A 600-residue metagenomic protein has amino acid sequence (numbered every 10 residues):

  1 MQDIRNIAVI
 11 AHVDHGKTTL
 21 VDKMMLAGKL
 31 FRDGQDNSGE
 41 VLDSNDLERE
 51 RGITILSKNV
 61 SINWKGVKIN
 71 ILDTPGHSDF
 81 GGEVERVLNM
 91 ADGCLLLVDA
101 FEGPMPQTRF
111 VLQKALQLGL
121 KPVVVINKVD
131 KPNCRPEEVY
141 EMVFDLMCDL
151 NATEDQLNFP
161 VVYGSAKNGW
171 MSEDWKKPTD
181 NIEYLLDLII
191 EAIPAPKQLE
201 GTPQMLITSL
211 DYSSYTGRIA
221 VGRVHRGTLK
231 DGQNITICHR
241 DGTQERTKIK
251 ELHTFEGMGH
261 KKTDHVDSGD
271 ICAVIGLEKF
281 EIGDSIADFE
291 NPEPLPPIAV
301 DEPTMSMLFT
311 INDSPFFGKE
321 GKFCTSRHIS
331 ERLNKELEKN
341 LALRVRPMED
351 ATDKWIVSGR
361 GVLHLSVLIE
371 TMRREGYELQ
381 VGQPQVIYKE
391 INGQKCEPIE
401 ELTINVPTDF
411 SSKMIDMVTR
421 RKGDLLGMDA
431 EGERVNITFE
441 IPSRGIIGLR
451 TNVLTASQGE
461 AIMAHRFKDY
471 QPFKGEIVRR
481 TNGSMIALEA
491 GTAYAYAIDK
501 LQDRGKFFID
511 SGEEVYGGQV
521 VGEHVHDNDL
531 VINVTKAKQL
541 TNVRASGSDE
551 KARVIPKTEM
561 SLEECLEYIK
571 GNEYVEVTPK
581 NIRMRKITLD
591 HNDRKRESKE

Functional and structural regions predicted by a protein language model:
M1-P104, M142, L210-S213: P-loop NTPase switch module centered on the Walker A-proximal segment
Q2-T19, A91, P104-Q113, G119-V123 (+15 more regions): Conserved structured catalytic cores and adjacent interaction surfaces of nucleotide-binding/hydrolyzing enzymes
D14, L20, G52, D73 (+18 more regions): Residue-level signature of catalytic and energy-coupling elements of molecular machines, predominantly ATP/GTP-dependent
D36-L42, L150-V162, P196-L206, G242-F255 (+8 more regions): Interdomain boundary/hinge elements
K121, K131-A192: Canonical P-loop GTPase G-domain recognition
Q204-M307, F317-K319, N482, G491-T541 (+2 more regions): Conserved nucleotide-binding/hydrolysis modules and their immediate coupling elements across P-loop/ASCE NTPase motors
S314-L337, K551, I555: A short, contiguous, amphipathic alpha-helix enriched in charged residues
R583, L589-E600: Acidic, low-complexity intrinsically disordered tails
